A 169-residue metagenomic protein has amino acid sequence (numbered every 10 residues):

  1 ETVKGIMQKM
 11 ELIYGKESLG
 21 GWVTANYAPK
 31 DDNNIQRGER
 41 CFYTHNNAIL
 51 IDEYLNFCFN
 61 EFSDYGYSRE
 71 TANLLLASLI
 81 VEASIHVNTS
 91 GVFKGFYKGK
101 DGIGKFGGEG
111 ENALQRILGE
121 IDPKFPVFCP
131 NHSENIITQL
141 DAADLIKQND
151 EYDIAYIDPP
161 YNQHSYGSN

Functional and structural regions predicted by a protein language model:
E1, E151-S168: Conserved proline-anchored active-site loop of SAM-dependent methyltransferases that bridges a beta-strand
E1-K124, G167-N169: Class I S-adenosyl-L-methionine-dependent methyltransferase module
I80, A142, P160-H164: An acidic- and aromatic-residue-enriched active-site/binding cleft used to recognize and process polar
P123-S133: Short, basic, glycine/proline-bearing loop/turn elements
S133, D150-E151: Residue-level preference for short coil/turn positions at secondary-structure junctions
E134-D141: Conserved SAM-binding strand-loop segment of SAM-dependent methyltransferases
D144-D150: Short conserved loop adjoining the S-adenosyl-L-methionine
